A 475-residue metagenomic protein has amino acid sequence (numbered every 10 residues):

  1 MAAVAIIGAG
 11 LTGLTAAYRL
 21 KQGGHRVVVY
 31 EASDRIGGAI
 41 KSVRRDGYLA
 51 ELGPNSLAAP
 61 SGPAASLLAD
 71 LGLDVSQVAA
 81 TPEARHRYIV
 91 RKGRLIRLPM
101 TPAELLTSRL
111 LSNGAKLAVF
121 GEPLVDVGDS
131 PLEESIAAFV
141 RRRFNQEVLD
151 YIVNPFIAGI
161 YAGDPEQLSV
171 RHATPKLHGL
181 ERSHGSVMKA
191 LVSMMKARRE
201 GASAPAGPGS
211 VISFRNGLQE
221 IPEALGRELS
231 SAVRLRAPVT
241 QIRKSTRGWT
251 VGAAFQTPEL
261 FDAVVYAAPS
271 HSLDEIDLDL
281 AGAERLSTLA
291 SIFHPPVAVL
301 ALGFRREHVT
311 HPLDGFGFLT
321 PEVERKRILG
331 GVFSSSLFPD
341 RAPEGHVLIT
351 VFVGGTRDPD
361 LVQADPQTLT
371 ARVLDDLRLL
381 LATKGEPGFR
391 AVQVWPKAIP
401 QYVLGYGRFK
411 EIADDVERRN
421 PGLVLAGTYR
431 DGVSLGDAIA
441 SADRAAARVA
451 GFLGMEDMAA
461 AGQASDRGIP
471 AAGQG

Functional and structural regions predicted by a protein language model:
A2-V29: N-terminal Rossmann-like FAD-binding beta1-loop-alpha1 element of flavoenzymes
T12, R35, H271: Conserved Rossmann-like nucleotide-cofactor binding loop
K21-R45: Glycine-rich FAD pyrophosphate-binding loop
G23, L235-I349, T356-Q363, Q367 (+5 more regions): Mid-domain catalytic core of redox enzymes that form a hydrophobic substrate pocket/lid adjacent to a catalytic redox
D46-V127: Dinucleotide-binding Rossmann-like beta1-alpha1 core, especially the glycine-rich loop that anchors the ADP
P99-A103, P312-G315, L329-G475: Conserved flavin/dinucleotide-binding core of flavoenzymes
A118-G248, L260, A267: Active-site/ligand-binding neighborhood in enzyme catalytic cores
